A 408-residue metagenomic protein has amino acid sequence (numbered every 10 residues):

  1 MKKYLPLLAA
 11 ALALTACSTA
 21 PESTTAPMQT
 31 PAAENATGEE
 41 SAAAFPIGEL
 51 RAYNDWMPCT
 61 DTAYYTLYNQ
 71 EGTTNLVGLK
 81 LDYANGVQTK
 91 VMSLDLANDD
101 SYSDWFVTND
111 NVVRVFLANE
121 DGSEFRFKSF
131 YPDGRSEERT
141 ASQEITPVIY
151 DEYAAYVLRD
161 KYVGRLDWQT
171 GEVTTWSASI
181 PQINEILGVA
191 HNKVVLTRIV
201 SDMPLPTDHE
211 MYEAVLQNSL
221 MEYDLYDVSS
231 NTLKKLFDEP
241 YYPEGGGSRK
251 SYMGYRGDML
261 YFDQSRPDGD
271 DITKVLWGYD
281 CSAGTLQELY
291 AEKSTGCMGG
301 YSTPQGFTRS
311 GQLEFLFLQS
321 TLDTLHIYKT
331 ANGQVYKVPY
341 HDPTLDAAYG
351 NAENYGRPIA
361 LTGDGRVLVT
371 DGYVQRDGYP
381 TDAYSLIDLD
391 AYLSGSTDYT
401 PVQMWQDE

Functional and structural regions predicted by a protein language model:
M1-Y4: Positively charged n-region of N-terminal signal peptides that target proteins for export
A13-A16: C-terminal motif of bacterial Sec signal peptides marking the signal peptidase cleavage site
P21-N69, L76-D82, G86, K90: N-terminal, intrinsically disordered, polar/charged segments of Gram-positive cell-envelope systems that serve as
G38-G48, T73-D95, E120-A141, K161-S179 (+4 more regions): Surface-exposed loop/turn elements that mediate protein-protein interactions on large endomembrane-trafficking
E49-T60, N98-N109, A141-E152, I180-H191 (+4 more regions): Repeated scaffold domains used in trafficking and secretory/extracellular systems, primarily beta-propellers
W56-E71, D104-N119, P147-R159, G164 (+5 more regions): Short beta-strand elements that form the blades of beta-propeller/WD-repeat-like and other beta-sheet-rich scaffold
Y223, S251, D258-F262, K274-W277 (+2 more regions): Conserved active-site beta-strand-loop modules that form the wall/rim of enzyme catalytic pockets and either contain
